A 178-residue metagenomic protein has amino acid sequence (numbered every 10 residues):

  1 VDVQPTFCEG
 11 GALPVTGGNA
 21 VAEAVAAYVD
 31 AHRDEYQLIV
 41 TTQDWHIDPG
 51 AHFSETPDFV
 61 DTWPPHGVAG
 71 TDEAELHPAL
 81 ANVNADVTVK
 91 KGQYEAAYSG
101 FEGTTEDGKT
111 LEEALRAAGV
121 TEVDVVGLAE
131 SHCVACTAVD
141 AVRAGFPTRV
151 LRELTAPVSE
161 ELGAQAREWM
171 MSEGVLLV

Functional and structural regions predicted by a protein language model:
V1-G92, A117, R143-V150, V158-V178: Active-site acidic carboxylates
A22, G108-E112, A135: Short, well-ordered alpha-helical scaffold segments within catalytic/effector domains
I47-A51, A97-Y98, V134: Short catalytic/ligand-binding loop motif for oxyanion handling, primarily in non-cytosolic enzymes, centered on
H66, F101, G127, A156-P157: A generic secondary-structure micro-motif detector that highlights 1-2 residue hydrophobic/ambivalent hotspots embedded
N82-A114, A118: Histidine/lysine/aspartate-rich catalytic loop segments that bind and position anionic ligands
V120-C133, V150-T155: Glycine-rich anion-binding loop/nest that anchors nucleotide
H132-C136, V158-E161: Residues that form or flank phosphate/diphosphate-binding pockets in enzymes that use nucleotide phosphates
A138, V142: Gly/Ala-rich phosphate-binding loop of Rossmann-like dinucleotide-binding domains, activating on the conserved
